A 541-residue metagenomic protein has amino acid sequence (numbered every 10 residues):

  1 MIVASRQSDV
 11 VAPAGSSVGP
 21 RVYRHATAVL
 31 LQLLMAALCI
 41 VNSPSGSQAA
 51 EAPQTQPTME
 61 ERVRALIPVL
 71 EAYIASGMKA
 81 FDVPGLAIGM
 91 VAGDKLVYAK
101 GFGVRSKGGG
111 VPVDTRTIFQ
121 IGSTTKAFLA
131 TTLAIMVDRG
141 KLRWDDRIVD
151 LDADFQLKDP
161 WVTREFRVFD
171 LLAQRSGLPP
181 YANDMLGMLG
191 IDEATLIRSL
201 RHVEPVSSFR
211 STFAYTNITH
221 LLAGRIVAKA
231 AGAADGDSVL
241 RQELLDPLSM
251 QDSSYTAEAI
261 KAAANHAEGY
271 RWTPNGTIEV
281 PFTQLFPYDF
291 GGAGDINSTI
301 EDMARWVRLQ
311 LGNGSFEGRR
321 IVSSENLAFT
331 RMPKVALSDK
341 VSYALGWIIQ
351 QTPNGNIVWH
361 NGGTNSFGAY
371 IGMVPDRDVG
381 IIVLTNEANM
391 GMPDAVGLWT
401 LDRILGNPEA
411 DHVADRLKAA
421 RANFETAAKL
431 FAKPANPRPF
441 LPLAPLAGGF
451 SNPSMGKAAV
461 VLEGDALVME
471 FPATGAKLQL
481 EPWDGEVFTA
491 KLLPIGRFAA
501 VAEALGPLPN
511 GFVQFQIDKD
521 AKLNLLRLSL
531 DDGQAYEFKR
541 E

Functional and structural regions predicted by a protein language model:
M1-R24: N-terminal secretory signal peptides that target proteins for export/translocation
A14, T27-N42: Bacterial N-terminal signal peptides
S47-E51, L398-E541: Peripheral terminal and inter-domain segments
M59-I121, K141-R143, D150-L151, Q156-K158 (+2 more regions): Short, conserved catalytic-motif segment at the N-terminal edge
D82-G85, N365-G368, S454: Short, small/polar residue-rich loop motifs at catalytic or cofactor-binding pockets
G101-K107, P160-I371, A388: Short, surface-exposed loop or secondary-structure junction motifs that flank catalytic or metal-binding residues
Y370-M373, R377-N386, L525-L528: Short, well-ordered beta-strand elements
